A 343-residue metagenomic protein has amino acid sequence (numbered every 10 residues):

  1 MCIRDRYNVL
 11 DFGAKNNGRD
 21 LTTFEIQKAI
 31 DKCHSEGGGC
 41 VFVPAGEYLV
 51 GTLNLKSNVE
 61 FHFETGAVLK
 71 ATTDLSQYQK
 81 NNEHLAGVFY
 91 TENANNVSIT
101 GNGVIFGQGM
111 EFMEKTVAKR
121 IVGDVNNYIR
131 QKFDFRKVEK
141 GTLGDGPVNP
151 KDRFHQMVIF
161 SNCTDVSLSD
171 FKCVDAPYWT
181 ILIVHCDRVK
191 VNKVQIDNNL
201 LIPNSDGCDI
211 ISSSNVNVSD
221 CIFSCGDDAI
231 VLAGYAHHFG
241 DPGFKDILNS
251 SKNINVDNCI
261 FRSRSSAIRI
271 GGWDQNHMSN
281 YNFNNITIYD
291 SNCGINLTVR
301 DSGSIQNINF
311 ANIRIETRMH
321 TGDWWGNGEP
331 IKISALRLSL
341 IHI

Functional and structural regions predicted by a protein language model:
M1-D5, I341-I343: Conserved small/polar residues in nucleotide/adenosyl-binding loops
V9-F42: Acidic Gly/Asp/Thr-rich repetitive segments characteristic of extracellular carbohydrate-active and adhesion proteins
Q27, D31-H34, Y48-H62, K70-S98 (+5 more regions): Extracellular beta-strand-rich solenoid/capping regions of secreted or surface-exposed proteins that bind or remodel
F42, V68, D74-L75, S167 (+3 more regions): Mature catalytic domains of secreted/periplasmic carbohydrate-active enzymes
T52-L55, T72, G87-E92, Q156-N162 (+8 more regions): Glycine-rich beta-solenoid repeat tracts in large extracellular/virion proteins
T65-G66, N95-V104, T164-V174, D187-N199 (+5 more regions): Right-handed parallel beta-helix
Q131-V148, D152: A short, charged helix-loop
D145-P150, D220, T317, E329 (+1 more regions): Carbohydrate-interacting regions of secretory-pathway proteins
